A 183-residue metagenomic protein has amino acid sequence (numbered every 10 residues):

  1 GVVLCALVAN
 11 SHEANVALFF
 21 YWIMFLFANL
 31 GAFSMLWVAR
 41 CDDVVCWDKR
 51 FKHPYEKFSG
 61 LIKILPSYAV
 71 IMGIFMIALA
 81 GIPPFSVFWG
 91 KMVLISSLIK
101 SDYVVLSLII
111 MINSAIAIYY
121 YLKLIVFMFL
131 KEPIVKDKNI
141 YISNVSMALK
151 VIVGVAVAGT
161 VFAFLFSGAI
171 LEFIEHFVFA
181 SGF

Functional and structural regions predicted by a protein language model:
G1-F183: Alpha-helical transmembrane segments of multi-pass membrane proteins predominantly involved in bioenergetics
